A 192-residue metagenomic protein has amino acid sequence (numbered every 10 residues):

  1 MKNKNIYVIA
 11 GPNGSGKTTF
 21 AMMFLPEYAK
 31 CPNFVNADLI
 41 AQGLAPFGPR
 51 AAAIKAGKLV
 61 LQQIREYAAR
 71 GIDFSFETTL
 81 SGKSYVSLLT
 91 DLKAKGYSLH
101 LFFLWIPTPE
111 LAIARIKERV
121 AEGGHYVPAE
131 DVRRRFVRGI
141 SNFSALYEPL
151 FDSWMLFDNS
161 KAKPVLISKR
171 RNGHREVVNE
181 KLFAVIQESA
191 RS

Functional and structural regions predicted by a protein language model:
K2-I6, R70-I72: Pre-Walker A (Motif I) flank of P-loop NTPase domains
V8-G11: The Walker A (P-loop) glycine that initiates the GxxxxGKT/S ATP-binding motif of P-loop NTPases
G14: Walker A (P-loop) phosphate-binding loop of P-loop NTPases
K17: Conserved lysine of the Walker
A21-I72: Conserved substrate/cofactor phosphate-moiety recognition/catalytic segment in nucleotide-dependent phosphotransferases
K55-I106, G139, M155: Glycine-rich phosphate-binding loop used to anchor ATP phosphates in small-molecule kinases, encompassing both
Y97-L146: A glycine- and Lys/Arg-enriched "phosphate-lid" helix/loop adjacent to the NTP-binding pocket of small-molecule kinases
S144-S192: NTP-dependent small-molecule kinase module
